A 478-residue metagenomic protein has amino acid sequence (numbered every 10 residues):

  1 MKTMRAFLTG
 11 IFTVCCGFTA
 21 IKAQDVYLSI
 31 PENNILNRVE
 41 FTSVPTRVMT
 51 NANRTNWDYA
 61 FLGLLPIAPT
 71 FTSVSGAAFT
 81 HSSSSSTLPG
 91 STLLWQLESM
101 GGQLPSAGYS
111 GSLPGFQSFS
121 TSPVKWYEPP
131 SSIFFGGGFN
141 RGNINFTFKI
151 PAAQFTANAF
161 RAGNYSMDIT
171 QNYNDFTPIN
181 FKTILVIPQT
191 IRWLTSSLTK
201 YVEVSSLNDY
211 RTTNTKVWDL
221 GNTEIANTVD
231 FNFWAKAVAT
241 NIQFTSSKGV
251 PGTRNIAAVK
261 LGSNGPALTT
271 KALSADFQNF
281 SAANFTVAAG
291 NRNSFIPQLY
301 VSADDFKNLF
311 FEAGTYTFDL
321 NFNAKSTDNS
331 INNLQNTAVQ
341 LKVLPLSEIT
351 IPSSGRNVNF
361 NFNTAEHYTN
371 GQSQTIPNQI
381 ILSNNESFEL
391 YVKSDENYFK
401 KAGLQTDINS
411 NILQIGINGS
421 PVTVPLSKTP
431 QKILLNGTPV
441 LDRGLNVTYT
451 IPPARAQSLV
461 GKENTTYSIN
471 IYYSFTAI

Functional and structural regions predicted by a protein language model:
M1-L8: Bacterial N-terminal signal peptides that target proteins for export
T3, G17-A20: Short, intrinsically disordered, low-complexity terminal segments
A6, G265, T270, F280-T286 (+4 more regions): Sparse, context-dependent recognition of short Cys/His-centered cofactor- or disulfide-binding micro-motifs
T9, V186, T195, G262 (+3 more regions): Compositionally biased amphipathic helical and low-complexity segments enriched in hydrophobic
T9-G17: Bacterial N-terminal signal peptides
A23-T87, G136-P251, N293-N409, Q431-I478: N-terminal small/polar-rich segments of proteins
L65-G137, F233-A289, A402-T423, S427-T429: Surface-exposed binding patches on compact interaction domains or structured appendages
